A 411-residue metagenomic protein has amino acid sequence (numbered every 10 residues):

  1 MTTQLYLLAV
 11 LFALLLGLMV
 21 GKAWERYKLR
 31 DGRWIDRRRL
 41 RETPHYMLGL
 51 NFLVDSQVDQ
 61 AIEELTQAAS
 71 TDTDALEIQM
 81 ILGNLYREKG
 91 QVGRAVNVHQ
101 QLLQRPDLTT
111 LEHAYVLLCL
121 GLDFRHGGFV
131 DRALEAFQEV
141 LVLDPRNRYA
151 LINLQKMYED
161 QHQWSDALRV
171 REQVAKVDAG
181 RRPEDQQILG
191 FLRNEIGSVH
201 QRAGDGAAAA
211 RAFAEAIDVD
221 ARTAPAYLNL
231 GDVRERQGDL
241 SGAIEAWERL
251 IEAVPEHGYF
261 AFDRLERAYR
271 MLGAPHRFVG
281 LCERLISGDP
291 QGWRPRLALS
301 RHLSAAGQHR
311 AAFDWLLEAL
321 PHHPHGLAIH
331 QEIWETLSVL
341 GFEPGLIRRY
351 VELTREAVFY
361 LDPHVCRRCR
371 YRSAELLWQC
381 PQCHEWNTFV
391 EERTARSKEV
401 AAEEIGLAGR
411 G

Functional and structural regions predicted by a protein language model:
R33-D36, L103-E112, K176-Q187: Flexible helix-coil transition and linker loops at the boundaries of alpha-helical arrays
R38-D74, I81, R87-Q91, N97 (+3 more regions): Alpha-helical segment of the N-proximal tetratricopeptide repeat
T43, E77, L111-Y115, Y149 (+6 more regions): Start-of-helix register in tetratricopeptide repeats
F52, Y86, F124, Y158 (+6 more regions): Residue at a conserved register position within TPR or TPR-like alpha-solenoid repeats
T73, D107, L111, P145 (+5 more regions): Short coil turns that delineate tetratricopeptide repeat
